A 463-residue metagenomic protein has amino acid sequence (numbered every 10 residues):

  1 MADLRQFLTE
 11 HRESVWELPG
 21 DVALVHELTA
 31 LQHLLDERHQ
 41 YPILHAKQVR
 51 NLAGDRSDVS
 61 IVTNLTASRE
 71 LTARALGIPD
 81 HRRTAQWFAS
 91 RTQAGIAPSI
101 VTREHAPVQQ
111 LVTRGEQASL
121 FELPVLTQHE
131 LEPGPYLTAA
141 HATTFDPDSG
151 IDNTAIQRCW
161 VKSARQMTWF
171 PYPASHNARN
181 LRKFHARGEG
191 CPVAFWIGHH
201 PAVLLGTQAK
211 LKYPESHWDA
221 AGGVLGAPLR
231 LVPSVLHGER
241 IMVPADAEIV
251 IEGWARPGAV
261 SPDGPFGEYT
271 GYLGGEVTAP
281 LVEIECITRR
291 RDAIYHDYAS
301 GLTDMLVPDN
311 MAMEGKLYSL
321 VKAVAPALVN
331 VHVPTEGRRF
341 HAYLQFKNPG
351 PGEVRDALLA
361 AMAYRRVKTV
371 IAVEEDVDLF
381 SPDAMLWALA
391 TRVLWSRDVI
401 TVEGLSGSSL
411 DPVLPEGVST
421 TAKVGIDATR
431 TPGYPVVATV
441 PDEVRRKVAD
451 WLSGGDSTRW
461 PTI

Functional and structural regions predicted by a protein language model:
M1-L281, E285-I463: Extended, highly charged
